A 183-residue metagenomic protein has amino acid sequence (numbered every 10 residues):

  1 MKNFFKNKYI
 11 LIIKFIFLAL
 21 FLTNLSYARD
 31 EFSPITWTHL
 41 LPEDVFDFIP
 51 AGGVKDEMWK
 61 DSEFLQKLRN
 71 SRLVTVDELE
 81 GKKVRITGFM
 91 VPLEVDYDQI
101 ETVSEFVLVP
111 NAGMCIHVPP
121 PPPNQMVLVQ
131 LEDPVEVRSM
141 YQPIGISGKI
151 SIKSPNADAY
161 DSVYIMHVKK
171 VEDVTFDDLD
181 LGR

Functional and structural regions predicted by a protein language model:
N3-I13: Bacterial N-terminal signal peptides that target proteins for export
F5, S26-Y27: Generic extreme N-terminus detector
I12-T23: Bacterial N-terminal signal peptides
A28-R183: OB-fold and OB-like single-stranded nucleic-acid-recognition modules and their adjacent interaction interfaces
